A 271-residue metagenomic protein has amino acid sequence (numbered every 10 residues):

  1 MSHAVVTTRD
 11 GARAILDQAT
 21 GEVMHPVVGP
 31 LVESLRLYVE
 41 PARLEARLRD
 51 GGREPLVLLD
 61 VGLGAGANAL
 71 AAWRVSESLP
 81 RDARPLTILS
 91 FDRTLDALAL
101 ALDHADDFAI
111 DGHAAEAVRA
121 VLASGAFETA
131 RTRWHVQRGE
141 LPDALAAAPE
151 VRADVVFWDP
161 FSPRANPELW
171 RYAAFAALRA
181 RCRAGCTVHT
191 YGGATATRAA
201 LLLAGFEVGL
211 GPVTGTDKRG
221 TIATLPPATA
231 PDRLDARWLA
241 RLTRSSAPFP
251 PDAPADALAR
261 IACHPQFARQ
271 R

Functional and structural regions predicted by a protein language model:
M1-V61, A65-E77: Class I S-adenosylmethionine
S2-V6, D10, T129-A130, T221-R271: SAM/dcSAM-binding transferase cores
L44-V151, Y172, A204, T214-G215 (+1 more regions): The AdoMet/dcAdoMet-binding core of the Class I SAM-like
D154-L169: A short SAM/SAH-binding and catalytic strip from SAM-dependent methyltransferases
V155-F157, A184-G192: Conserved beta-strand signature within the Rossmann-like core of class I S-adenosyl-L-methionine
E168-A184: A short glycine-rich, Lys/Arg-flanked "PGG" loop and its adjoining helix->strand segment in the class I
R198-T224: Conserved Class I S-adenosyl-L-methionine
